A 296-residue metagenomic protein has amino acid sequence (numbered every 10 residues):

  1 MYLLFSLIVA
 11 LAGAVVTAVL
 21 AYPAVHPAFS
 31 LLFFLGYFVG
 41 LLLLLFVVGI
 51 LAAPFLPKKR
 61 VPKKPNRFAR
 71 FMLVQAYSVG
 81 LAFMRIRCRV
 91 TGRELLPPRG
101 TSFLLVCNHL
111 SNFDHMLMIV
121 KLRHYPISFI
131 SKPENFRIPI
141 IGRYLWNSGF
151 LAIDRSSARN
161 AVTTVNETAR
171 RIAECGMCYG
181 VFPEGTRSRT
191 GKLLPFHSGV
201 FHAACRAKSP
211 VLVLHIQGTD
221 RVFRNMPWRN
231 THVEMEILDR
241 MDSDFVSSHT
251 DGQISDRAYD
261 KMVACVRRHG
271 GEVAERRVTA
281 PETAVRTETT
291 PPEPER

Functional and structural regions predicted by a protein language model:
Y2-G13, L20, A24-S102: Membrane-anchoring hydrophobic helices of lipid-metabolizing enzymes
S6, V162-R296: Non-catalytic C-terminal accessory region of glycerolipid acyltransferases and related lyso-lipid remodeling enzymes
P54-V74, A82, P98-A158: Catalytic core of membrane glycerolipid acyltransferases/transacylases, capturing the structured, soluble-facing
F83-R85, H124, L145-N147, E174 (+2 more regions): Short, well-ordered coil/turn elements that cap or connect secondary structure elements
V90, L105, F129, M235-I237: Generic preference for hydrophobic
V90, L151-D154, S243: Short acidic-hydrophobic, aromatic-tinged amphipathic segments that line or gate anion-handling sites
L95-P98, R137, A158-A161, M241-V246: A short acidic, often aromatic-flanked loop/helix-cap motif at beta-alpha or helix-coil junctions that lines enzyme
